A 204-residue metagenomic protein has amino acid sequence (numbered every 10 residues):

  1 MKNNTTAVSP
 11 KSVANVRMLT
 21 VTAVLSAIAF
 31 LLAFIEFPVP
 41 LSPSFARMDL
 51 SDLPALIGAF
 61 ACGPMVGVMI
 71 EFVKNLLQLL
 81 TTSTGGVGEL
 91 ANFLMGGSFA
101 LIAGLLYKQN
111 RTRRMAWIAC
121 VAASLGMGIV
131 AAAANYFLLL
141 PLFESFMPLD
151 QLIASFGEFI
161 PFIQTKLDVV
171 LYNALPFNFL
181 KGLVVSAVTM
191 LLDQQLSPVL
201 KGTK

Functional and structural regions predicted by a protein language model:
M1-K204: Loop-helix junctions at membrane interfaces
